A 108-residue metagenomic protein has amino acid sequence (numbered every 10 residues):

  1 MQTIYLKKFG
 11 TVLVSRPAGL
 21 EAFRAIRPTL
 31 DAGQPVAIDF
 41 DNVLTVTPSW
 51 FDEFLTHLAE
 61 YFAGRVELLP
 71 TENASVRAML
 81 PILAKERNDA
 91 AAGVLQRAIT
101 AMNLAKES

Functional and structural regions predicted by a protein language model:
M1-F40, L44, T56-S108: STAS-like cytosolic regulatory interaction modules
A18, W50-F51: Residues at alpha-helix caps and immediate loop-helix transition turns in enzyme cores, especially N- and C-cap
